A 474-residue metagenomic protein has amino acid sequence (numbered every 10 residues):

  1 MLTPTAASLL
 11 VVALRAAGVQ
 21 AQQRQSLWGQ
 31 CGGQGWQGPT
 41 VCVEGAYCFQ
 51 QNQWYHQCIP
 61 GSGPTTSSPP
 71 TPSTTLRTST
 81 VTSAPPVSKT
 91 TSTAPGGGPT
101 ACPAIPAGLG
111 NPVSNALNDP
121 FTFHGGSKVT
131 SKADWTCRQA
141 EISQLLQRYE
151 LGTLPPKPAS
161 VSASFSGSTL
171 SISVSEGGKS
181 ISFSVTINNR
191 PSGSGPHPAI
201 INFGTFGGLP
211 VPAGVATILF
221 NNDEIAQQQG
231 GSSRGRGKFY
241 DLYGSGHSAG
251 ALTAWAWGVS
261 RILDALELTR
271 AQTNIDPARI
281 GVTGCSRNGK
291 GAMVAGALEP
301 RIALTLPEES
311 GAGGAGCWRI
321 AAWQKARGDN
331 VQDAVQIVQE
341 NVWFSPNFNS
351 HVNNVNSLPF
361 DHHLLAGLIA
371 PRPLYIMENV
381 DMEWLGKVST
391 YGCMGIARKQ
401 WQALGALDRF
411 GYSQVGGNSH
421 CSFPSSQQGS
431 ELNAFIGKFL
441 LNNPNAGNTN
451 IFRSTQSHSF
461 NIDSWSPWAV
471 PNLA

Functional and structural regions predicted by a protein language model:
M1-Q23: Fungal secretory targeting signals
Q22-Q30, Q34-P103: Fungal extracellular serine/threonine-rich, low-complexity, intrinsically disordered "mucin-like" regions of secreted
A94-S184, N189-G195, A370-R372, N379-A474: Alpha/beta-hydrolase-fold serine-hydrolase catalytic core, especially in secreted/extracellular enzymes
G195-I200, A213-T217, P277-R279, P300-L304 (+2 more regions): Loop/turn elements at helix/coil->beta-strand transitions in domains of secreted/extracellular proteins
N202-N274, G311-A321: Cap/lid segment of the alpha/beta-hydrolase catalytic domain
I262-R327, N354-V355: Primarily recognizes the serine-hydrolase "nucleophile elbow" in alpha/beta-hydrolase and SGNH/GDSL folds
R270, E309-G313, V342, A370 (+1 more regions): Cell-envelope and extracellular/periplasmic
E309-L365, G386-M394, Q400-L407: Mobile cap/lid helix-loop segments that gate and shape the active-site cleft of serine hydrolases
